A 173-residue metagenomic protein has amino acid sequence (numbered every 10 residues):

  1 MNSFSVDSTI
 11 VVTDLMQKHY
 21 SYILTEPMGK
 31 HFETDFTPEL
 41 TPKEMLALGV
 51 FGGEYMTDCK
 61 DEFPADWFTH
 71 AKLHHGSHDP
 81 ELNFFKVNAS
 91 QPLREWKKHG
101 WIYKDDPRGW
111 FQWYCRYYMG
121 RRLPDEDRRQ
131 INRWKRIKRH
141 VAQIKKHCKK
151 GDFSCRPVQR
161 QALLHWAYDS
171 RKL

Functional and structural regions predicted by a protein language model:
N2-D105, G109, R121, R139-A162 (+1 more regions): Compositionally biased, intrinsically disordered low-complexity regions enriched for acidic
Y117-A142: Short linear, low-complexity motifs centered on an aromatic residue
